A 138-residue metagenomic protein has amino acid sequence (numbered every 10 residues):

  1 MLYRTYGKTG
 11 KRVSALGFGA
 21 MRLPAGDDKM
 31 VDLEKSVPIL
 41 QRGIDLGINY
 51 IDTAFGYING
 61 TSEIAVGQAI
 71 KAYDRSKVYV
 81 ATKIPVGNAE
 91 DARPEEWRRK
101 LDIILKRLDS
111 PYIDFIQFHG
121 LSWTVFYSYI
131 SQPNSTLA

Functional and structural regions predicted by a protein language model:
M1-V78: N-terminal binding-site loop/beta-alpha segment at the start of enzyme catalytic domains that lines or forms
A15, G19, A81, S110 (+1 more regions): Non-cysteine beta-strand/loop elements that form the S-adenosyl-L-methionine
M21-L23, A54-G56, K83-G87, F118-L121: Active-site beta-loop-alpha junctions enriched in small/polar residues
A25, G60, G87-N88, V125: Generic structural signal for helix capping and beta-alpha/helix-loop junctions
A65-Q68, K83, E96-I103: Generic beta-strand or strand-like secondary-structure segments
A89-A138: Glycine/proline-rich, positively charged, aromatic-decorated active-site loop/lid region on the catalytic face
